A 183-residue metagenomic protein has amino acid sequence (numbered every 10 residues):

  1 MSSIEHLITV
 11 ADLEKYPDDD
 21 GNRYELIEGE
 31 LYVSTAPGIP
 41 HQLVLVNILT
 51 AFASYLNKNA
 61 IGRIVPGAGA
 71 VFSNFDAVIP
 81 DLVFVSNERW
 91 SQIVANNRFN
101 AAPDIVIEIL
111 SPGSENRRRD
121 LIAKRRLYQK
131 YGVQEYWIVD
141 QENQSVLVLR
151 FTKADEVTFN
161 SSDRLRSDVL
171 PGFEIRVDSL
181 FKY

Functional and structural regions predicted by a protein language model:
M1-Y183: Gly/Pro/Ser/Thr-rich low-complexity, intrinsically disordered segments predominantly at protein N-termini
